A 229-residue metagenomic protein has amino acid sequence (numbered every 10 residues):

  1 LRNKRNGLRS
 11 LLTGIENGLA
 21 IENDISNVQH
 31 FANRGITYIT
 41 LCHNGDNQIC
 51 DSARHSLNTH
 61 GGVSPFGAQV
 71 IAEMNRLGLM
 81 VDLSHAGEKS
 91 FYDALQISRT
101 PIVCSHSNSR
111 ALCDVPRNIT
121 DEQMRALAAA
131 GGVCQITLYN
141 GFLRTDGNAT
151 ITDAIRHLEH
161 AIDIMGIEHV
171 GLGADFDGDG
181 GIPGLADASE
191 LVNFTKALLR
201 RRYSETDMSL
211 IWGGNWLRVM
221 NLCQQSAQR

Functional and structural regions predicted by a protein language model:
L1-I25, L41, D46, A53-R76: A metal-dependent hydrolase metal-coordination microenvironment
G14-G18, N44-D46, L79, S84-F91 (+3 more regions): Active-site beta-loop-alpha junctions enriched in small/polar residues
A20-E22, R110-N118, R144-G147, T152: Acidic-and-aromatic substrate-binding clefts and catalytic sites of carbohydrate-active enzymes
D24-N33, H55-V103, P116-G131, T152-E168: Histidine/acidic residue-rich metal-binding segments in metalloenzymes
G35, V81, H106, C134 (+4 more regions): Conserved, mostly hydrophobic/aromatic
T37-N44, S105, A130-I136, V170-L172: Non-cysteine beta-strand/loop elements that form the S-adenosyl-L-methionine
T137-L138, M165-A188: Short acidic/histidine-rich active-site segments
A186-R229: Mid-to-C-terminal alpha-helical segments outside catalytic/metal-binding sites
